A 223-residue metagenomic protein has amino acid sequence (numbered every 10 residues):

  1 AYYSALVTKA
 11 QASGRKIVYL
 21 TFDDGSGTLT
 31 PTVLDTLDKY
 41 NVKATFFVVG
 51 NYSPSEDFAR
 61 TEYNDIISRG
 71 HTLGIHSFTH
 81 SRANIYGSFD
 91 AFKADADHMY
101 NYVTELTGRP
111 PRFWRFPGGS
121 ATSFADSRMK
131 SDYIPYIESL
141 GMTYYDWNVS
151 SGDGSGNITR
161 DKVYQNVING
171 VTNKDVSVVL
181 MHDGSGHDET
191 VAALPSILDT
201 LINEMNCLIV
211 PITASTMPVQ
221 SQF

Functional and structural regions predicted by a protein language model:
A1-P110, T200, M217: Active-site beta->alpha N-cap acidic-glycine motif
S4, I209-I212: Secondary-structure junction/capping motif
T45-F47, G74, R115, Y145 (+1 more regions): Structural detector of well-ordered beta-strand residues that form the stable sheet scaffold of enzyme domains
P54, H80-L180, G184-E204, L208 (+2 more regions): Catalytic domains of cell-wall/extracellular-matrix polysaccharide-remodeling enzymes, centered on de-N-acetylation
